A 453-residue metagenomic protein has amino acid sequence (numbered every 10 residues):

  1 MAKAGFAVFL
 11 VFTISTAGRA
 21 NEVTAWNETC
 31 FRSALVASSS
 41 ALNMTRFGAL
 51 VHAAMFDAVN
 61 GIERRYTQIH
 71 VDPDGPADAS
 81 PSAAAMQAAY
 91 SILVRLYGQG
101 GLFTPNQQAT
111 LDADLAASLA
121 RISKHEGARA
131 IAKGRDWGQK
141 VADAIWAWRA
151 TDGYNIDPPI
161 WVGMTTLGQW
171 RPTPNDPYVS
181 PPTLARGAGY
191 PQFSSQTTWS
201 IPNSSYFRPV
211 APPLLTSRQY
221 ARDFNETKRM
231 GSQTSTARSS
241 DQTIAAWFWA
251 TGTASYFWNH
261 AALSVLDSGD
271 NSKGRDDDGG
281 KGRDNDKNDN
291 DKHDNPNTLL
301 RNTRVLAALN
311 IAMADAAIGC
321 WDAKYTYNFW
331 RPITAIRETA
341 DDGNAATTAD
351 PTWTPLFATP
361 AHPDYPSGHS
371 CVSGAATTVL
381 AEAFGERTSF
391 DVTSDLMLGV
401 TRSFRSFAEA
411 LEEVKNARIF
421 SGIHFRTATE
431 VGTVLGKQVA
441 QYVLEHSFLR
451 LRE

Functional and structural regions predicted by a protein language model:
K3-T13: Bacterial N-terminal signal peptides
R19-E453: Acidic/polar surface patches and capping/hinge elements
